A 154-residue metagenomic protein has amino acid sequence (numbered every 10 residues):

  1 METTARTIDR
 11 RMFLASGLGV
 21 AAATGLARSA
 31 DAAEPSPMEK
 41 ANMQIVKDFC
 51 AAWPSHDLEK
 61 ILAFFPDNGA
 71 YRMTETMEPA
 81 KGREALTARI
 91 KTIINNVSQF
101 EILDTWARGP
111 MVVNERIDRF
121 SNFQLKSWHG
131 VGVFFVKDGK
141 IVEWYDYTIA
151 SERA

Functional and structural regions predicted by a protein language model:
M1-I8, A22: N-terminal secretory signal peptides
I8-G17: N-terminal export leaders
A27-A32: Boundary at the C-terminal end of the N-terminal hydrophobic targeting segment
M43-F64: Short acidic-aromatic low-complexity motifs
E59-R108: A solvent-exposed, acidic/Ser-Thr-rich amphipathic alpha-helical stretch
S98-E101, K126-G132: Short, surface-exposed coil-to-beta transition loops
G109-D118: A short hydrophobic beta-strand element
H129-A154: Short beta-strand edge/turn micro-motifs at domain boundaries
